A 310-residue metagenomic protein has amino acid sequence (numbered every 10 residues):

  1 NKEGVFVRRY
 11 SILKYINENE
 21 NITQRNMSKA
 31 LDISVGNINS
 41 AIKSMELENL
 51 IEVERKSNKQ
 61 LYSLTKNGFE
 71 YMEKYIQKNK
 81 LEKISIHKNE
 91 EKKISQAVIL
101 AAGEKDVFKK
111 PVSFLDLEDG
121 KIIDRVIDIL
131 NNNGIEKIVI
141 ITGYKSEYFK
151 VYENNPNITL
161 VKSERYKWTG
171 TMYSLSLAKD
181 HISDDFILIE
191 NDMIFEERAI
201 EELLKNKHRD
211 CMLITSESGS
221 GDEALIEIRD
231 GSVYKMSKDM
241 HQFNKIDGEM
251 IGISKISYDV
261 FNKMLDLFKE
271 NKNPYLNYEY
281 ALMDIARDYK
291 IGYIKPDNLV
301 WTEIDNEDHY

Functional and structural regions predicted by a protein language model:
F6, R55-L61, P296-D297: Short, Lys/Arg-rich nucleic-acid/phosphate-binding segment
Y10, R25, G36: Key DNA-contact positions within bacterial/archaeal DNA-binding proteins
S57-Q77: Basic, amphipathic "hinge/linker" alpha-helix immediately C-terminal to the N-terminal HTH DNA-binding motif
G68, K83-K110: N-terminal nucleotide-binding beta1-loop-alpha1 segment
Y75, K83-Q96, G120-F186: Conserved N-terminal catalytic core of the sugar/cofactor nucleotidyltransferase
K88-A97, D247-Y310: Conserved alpha/beta core of the MobA/IspD/sugar-nucleotide pyrophosphorylase nucleotidyltransferase superfamily
K150-R229: Conserved beta-loop-beta/alpha segment of the NTase-like Rossmann-fold superfamily that binds/positions NTPs
E196-K272: Conserved core of the sugar-phosphate nucleotidyltransferase
